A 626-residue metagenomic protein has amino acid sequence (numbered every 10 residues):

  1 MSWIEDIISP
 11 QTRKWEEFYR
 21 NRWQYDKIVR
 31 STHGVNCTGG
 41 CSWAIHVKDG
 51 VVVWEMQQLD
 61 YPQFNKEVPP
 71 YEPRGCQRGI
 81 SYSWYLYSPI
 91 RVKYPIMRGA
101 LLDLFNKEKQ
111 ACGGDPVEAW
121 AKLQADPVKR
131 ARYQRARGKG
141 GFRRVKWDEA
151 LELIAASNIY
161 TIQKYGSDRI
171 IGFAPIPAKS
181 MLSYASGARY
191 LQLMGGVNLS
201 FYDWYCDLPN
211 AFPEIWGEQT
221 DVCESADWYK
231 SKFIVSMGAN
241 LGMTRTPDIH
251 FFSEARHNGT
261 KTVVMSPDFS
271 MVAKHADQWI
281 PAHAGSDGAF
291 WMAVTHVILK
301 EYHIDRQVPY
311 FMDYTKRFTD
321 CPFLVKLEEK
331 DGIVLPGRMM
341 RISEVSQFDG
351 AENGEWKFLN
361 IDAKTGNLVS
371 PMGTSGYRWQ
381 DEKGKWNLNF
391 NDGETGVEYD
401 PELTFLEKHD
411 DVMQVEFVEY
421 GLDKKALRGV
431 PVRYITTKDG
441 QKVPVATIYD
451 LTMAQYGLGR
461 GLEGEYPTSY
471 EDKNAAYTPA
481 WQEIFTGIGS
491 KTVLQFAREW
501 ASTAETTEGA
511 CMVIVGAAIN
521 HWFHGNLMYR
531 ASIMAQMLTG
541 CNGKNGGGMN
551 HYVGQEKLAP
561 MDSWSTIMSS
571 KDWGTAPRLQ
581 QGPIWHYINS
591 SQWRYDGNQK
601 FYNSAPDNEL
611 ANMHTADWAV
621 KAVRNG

Functional and structural regions predicted by a protein language model:
M1-V443, D450-G461, T468, Y477-A480 (+6 more regions): N-terminal export/assembly segments and adjacent metallocofactor-ligating motifs of anaerobic energy-metabolism
Q192, I484, M537: Short polybasic/polar patches that bind polyanions
P444, F485-I488, L527: Short, contiguous, pocket-lining structural segments that sit at or immediately flank catalytic/ligand-binding sites
Y466, K473-N474, A480, T492 (+1 more regions): A glycine-rich, hydrophobic/aromatic-adjacent loop/helix-cap motif
